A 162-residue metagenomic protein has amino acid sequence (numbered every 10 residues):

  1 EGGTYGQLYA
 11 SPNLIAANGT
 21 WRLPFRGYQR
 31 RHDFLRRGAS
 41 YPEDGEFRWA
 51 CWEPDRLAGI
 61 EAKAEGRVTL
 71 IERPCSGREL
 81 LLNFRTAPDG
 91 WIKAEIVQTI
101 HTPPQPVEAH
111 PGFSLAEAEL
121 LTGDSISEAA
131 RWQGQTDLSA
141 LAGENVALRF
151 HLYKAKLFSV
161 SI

Functional and structural regions predicted by a protein language model:
E1-I162: Carbohydrate-active catalytic/glycan-binding domains of CAZyme proteins, especially the secreted or lumenal ectodomains
